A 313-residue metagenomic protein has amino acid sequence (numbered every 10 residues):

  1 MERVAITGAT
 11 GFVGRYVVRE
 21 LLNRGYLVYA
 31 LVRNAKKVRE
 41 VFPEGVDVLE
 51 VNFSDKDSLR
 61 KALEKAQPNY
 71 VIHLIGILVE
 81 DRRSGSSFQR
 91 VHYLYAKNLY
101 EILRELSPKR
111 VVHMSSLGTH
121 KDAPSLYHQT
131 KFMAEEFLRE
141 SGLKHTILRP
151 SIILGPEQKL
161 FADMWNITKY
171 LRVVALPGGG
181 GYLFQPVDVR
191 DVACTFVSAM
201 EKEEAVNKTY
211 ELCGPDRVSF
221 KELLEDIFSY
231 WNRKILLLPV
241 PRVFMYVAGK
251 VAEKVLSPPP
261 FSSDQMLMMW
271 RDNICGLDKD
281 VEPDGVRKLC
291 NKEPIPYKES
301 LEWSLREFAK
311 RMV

Functional and structural regions predicted by a protein language model:
E2-R24: N-terminal Rossmann NAD(P)H-binding glycine-rich loop of SDR-like oxidoreductase domains
T7, L31, L74-I75, V111-L117 (+1 more regions): SDR active-site strand-loop-helix element
K36, E40, V46-E105, L117-K121: NAD(P)H-binding glycine-rich loop region in Rossmannoid oxidoreductase-like domains and their noncatalytic homologs
S115, E136-E157: Conserved beta-loop-beta element that borders a ligand/cofactor-binding pocket
K159-L160, G179-M200, N207-K208: Substrate-positioning beta->alpha
P177-Y182, Y210-R217, F228-N232, P239-R242 (+1 more regions): Glycine-rich Rossmann NAD(P)(H)-binding loop
V192, F196, L212, L223 (+1 more regions): Non-catalytic, hydrophobic alpha-helical segments
V243-F308: A hydrophobic C-terminal alpha-helical subdomain
